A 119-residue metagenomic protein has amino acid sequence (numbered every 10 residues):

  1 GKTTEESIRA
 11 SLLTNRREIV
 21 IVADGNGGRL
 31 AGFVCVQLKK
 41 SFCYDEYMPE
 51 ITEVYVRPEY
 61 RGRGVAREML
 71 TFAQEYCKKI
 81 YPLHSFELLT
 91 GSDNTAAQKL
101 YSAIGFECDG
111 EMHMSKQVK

Functional and structural regions predicted by a protein language model:
G1-E46, T52, R57, L70 (+3 more regions): Acetyl-CoA-dependent GNAT
L38, E87-T90, Q98, S102 (+1 more regions): Conserved catalytic-core motifs of GNAT/GCN5-like acyltransferases
F42-E46, G64, S92: Residues at secondary-structure transition points
Y47, P82-H84, G110: Residue-level signal for beta-strand positions within conserved beta-sheet cores that form or flank
E53-V56, G62-E75, K99-A103: Conserved acetyl-CoA-binding loop-helix of GNAT-fold acetyltransferases
K78-T90: Conserved GNAT acetyl-CoA-binding A-motif
T95: Conserved catalytic core of two-component sensor histidine kinases
